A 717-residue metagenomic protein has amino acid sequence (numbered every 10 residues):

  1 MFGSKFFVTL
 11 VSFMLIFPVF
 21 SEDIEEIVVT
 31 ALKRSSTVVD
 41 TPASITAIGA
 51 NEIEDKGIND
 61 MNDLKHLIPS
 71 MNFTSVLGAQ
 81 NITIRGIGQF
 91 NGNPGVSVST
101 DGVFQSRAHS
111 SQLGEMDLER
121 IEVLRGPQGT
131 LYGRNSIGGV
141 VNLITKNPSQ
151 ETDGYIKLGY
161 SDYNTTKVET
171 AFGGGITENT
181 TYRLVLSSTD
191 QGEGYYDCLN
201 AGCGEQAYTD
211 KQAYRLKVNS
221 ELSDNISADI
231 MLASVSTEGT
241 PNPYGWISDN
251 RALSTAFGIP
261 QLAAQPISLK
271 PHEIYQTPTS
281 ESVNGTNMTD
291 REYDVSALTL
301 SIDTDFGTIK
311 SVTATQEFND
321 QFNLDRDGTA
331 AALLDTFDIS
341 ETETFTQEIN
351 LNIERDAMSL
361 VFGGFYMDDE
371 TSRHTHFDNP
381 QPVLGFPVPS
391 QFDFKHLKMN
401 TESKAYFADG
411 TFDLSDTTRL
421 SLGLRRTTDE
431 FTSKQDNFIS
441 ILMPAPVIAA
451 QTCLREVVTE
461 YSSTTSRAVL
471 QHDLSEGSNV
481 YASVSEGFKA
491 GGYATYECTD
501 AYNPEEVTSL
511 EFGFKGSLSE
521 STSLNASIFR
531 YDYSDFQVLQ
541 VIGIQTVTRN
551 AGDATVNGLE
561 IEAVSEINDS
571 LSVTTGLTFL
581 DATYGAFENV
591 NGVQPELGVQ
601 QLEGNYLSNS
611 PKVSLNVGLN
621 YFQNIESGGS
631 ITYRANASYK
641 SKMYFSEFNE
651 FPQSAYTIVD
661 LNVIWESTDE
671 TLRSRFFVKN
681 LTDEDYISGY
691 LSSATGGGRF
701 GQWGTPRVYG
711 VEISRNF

Functional and structural regions predicted by a protein language model:
E22-E151, F512: Acidic, small-polar-rich N-terminal luminal/periplasmic segments of exported/outer-membrane proteins
P94, R107, M116-E119, R125 (+8 more regions): Outer-membrane beta-barrel translocator/receptor signature
N142, S149-E151, G159, A171-L269 (+6 more regions): Periplasmic-side early beta-strands and strand-to-turn transitions of outer-membrane beta-barrels
N179-Y182, N225-A228, F306-I309, A357-L360 (+6 more regions): Repeated loop/turn-to-beta-strand initiation elements of outer-membrane beta-barrel proteins
N219-S223, L351-I353, A357, F365-M367 (+2 more regions): Structural signature of Gram-negative outer-membrane beta-barrels, strongest in the C-terminal barrel of TonB-dependent
A297-D303, T308-L324, D473-K489, A501-V573 (+2 more regions): Membrane-embedded beta-barrel scaffold of Gram-negative outer-membrane proteins
S359-V361, D413-L420, R530-D532, N550-S646 (+1 more regions): Gram-negative outer-membrane beta-barrel transporters
V573, S638-S646, W665-F717: C-terminal beta-signal and adjacent terminal beta-strands/loops of Gram-negative outer-membrane beta-barrel proteins
